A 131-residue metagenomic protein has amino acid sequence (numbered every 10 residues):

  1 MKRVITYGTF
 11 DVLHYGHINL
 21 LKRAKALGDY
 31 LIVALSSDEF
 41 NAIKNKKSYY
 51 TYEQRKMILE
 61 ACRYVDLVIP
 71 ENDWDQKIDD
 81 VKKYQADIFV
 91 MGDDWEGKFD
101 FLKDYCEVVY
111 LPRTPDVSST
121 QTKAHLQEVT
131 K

Functional and structural regions predicted by a protein language model:
M1-K131: Nucleotidyltransferase catalytic core that binds NTPs
